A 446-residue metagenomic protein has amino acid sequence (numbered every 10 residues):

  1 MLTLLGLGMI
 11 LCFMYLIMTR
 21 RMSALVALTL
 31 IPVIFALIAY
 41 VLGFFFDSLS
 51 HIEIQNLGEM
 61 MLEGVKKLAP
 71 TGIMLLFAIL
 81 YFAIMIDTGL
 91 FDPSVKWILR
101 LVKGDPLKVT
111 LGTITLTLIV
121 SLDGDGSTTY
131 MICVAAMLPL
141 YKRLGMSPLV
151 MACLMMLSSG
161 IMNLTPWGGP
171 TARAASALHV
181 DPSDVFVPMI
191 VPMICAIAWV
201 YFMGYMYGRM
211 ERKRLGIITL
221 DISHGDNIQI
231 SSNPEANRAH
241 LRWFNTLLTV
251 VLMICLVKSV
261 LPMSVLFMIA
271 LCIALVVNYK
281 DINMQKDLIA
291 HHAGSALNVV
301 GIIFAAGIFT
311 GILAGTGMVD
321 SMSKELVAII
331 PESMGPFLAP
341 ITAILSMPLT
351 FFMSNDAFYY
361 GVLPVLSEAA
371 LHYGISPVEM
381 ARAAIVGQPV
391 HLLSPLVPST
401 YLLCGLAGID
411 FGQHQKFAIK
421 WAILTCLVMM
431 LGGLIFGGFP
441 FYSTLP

Functional and structural regions predicted by a protein language model:
M1-L4, K66-G72, I98-G112, R143-M151 (+4 more regions): Membrane-interfacial loop-to-helix junctions in multi-pass transporters
T3-M9, L28-I31, F35-A39, G43-S48 (+3 more regions): Long, contiguous bundles of hydrophobic transmembrane helices that form the permeation core of multi-pass
F13-R21, F82-A83, L116-D125, M156-M162 (+4 more regions): Transmembrane alpha-helix interface/packing and boundary motifs in multi-pass membrane proteins, characterized by
Y15-V26, Y141-V150, K280-D281, A290-H291 (+1 more regions): Membrane-helix interface "capping/anchor" motifs
L57-D92, L118, S264-V265, C272 (+3 more regions): Core transmembrane alpha-helical segments of multi-pass membrane transporters/permeases
M74-F77, K103-A136, I329-Y373, P377 (+1 more regions): Hydrophobic alpha-helical transmembrane segments of multi-pass integral membrane proteins, predominantly secondary
P93-V95, T128-L140, G168-L178, M322 (+2 more regions): Re-entrant/interfacial helical elements at transmembrane boundaries that shape and gate the permeation pathway
P139-G225, I230, E235-A236, S376 (+2 more regions): Membrane-core helix-loop-helix motifs of multi-pass transport proteins
